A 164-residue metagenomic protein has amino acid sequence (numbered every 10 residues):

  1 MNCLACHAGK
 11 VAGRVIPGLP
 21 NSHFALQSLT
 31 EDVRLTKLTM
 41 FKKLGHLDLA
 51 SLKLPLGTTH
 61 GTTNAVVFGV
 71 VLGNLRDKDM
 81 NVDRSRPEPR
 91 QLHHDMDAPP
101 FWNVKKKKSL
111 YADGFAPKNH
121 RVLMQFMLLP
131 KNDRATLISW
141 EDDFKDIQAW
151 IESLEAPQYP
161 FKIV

Functional and structural regions predicted by a protein language model:
M1-V164: Periplasmic c-type cytochrome electron-transfer domains
